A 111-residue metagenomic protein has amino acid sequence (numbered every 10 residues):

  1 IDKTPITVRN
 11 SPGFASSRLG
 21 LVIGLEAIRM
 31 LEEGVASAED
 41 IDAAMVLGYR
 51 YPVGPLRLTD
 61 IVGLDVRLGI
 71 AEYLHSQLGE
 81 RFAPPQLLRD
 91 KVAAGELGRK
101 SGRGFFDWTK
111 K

Functional and structural regions predicted by a protein language model:
D2-F14, V22, I28, E32-E33 (+1 more regions): NAD(P)-dependent Rossmann-like dehydrogenase/reductase catalytic/cofactor-binding core
